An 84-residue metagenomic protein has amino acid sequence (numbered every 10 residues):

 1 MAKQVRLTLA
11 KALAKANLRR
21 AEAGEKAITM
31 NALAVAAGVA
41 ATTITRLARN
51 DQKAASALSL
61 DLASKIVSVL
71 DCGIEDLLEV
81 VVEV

Functional and structural regions predicted by a protein language model:
M1-A32: A short, Lys/Arg-rich alpha-helix, primarily the initiator
K11, R46, E79: DNA-binding alpha-helical recognition surfaces that contact promoter or target DNA
A14, R49, V82: Residue-level detection of the helix-turn-helix DNA-binding "recognition helix"
A27, Q52-K65: Short, basic-rich loop-to-helix N-cap that marks the start of a DNA-contacting helix
T29, A40-T43, G73: Short coil turns linking two alpha-helices in DNA-binding domains
A34, V67: The alpha-helix within a helix-turn-helix
G38-S56: Recognition helix of helix-turn-helix/homeodomain-like DNA-binding domains that insert into the DNA major groove
L70-V84: Short C-terminal boundary/hinge segments that cap the last helix of small helical domains
